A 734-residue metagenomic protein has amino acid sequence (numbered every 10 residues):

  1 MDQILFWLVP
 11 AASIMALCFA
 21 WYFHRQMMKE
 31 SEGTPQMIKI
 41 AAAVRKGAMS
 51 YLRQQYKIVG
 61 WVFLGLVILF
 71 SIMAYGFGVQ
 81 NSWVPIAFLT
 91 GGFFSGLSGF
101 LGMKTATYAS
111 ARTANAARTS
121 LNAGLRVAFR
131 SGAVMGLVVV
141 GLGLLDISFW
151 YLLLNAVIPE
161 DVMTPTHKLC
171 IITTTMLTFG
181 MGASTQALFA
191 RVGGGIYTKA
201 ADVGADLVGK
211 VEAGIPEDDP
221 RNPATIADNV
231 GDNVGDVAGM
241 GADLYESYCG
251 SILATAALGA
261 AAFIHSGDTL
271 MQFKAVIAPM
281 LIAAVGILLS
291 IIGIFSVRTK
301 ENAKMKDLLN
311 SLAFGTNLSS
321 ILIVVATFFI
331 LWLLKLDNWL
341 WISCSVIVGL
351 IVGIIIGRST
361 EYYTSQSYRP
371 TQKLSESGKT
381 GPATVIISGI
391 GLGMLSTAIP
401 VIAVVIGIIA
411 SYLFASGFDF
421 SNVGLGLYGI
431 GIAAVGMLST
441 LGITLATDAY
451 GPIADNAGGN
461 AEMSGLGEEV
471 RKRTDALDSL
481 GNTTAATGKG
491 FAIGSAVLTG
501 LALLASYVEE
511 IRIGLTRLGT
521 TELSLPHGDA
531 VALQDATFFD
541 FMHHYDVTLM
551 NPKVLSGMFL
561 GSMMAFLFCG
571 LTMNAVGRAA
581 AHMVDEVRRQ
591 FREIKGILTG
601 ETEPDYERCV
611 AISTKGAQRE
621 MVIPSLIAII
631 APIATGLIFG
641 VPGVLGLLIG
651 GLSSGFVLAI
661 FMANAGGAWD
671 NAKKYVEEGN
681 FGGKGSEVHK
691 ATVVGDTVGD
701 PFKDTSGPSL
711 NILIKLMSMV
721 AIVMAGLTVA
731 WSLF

Functional and structural regions predicted by a protein language model:
M1-F734: Hydrophobic packing and interface segments
